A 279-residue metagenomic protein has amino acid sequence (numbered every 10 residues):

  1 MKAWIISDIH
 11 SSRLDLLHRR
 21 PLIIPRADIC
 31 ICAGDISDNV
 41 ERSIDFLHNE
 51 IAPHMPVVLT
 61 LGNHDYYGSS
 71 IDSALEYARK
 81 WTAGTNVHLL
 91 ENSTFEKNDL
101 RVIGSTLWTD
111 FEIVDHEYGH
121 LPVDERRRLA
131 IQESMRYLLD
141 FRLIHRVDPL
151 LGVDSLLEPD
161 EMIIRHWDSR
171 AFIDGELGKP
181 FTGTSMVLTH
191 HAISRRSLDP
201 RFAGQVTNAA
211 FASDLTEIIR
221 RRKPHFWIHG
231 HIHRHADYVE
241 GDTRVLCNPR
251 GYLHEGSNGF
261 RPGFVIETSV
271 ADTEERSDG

Functional and structural regions predicted by a protein language model:
M1-T60, Y66-A74, G152, P159 (+3 more regions): N-terminal active-site segment of His-dependent metallophosphoesterases
M1-W4, T94-G104, V239-R244: Beta-strand-turn-beta hairpins that frame and shape the catalytic cleft of phosphate-ester-processing enzymes
I5-S7, C30-D35, V58-N63, H88-N92 (+3 more regions): Active-site neighborhood of phospho(di)ester-bond hydrolases with catalytic His/Asp-centered motifs
H10-L16, D38-R42, H64-A74, T94-K97 (+4 more regions): Active-site environment of divalent metal-dependent phosphoester hydrolases
I44-H48, S73-Y77, Q205-S213: Charged helix-capping and loop-helix junction motifs
V58-D65, S70-R126: A basic- and aromatic-enriched beta-loop-alpha substructure that forms the phosphate/nucleotide- and DNA/RNA-contacting
I103-M186, I193-F202: Active-site-proximal loop/helix segment associated with metal-binding centers of metalloenzymes
D199-R201, Q205-H225, H233-G279: Binuclear metal-dependent phosphoesterase catalytic core
